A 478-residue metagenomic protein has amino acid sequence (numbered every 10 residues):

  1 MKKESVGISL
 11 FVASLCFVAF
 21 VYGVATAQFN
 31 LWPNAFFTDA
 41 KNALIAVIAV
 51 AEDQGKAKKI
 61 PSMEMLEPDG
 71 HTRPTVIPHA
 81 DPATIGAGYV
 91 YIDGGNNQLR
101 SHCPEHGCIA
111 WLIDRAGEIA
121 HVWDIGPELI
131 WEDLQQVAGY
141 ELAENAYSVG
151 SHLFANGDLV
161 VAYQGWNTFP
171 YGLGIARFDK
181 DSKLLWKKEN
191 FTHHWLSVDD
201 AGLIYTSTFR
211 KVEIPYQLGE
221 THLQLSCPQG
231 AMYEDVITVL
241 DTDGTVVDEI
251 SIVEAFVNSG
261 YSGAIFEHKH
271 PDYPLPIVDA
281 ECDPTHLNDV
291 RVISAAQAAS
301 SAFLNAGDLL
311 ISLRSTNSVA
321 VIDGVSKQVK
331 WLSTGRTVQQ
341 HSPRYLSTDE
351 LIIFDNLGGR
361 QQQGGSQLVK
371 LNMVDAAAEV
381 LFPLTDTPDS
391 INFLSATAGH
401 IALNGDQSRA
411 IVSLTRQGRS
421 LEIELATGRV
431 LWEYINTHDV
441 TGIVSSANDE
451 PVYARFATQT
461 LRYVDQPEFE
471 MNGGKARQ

Functional and structural regions predicted by a protein language model:
M1-G7: Short, Lys/Arg-rich N-terminal segment immediately upstream of the first membrane anchor
G7-Q478: Histidine-/acidic-rich catalytic cores in large beta-rich domains
